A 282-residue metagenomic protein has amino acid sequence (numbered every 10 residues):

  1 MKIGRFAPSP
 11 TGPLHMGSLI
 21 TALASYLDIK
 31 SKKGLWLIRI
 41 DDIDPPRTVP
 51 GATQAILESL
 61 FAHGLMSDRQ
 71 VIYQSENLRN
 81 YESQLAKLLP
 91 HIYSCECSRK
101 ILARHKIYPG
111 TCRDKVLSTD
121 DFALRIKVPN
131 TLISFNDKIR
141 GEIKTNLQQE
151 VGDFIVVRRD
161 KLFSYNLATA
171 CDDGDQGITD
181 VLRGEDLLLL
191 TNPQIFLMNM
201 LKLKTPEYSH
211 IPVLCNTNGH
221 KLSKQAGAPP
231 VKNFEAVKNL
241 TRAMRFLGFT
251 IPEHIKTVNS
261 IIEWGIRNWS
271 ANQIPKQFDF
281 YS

Functional and structural regions predicted by a protein language model:
M1-I107, D186, L190-L203: N-terminal Rossmann-like or analogous alpha/beta NTP/dinucleotide-binding catalytic cores that position adenine
M1-T11, H63, D121, T131 (+1 more regions): Non-catalytic terminal extensions that flank enzyme cores
H15, P45, N77-S83, N166-C171 (+2 more regions): Noncatalytic linker/hinge segments flanking ATPase motor cores
A22, Y26, W36, I43 (+8 more regions): Bulky hydrophobic/aromatic packing residues
V49-E150, V258-G265, W269-S282: Active-site neighborhoods of enzyme catalytic cores
A86-L89, G174, R245: Alpha-helix boundary recognition
R99-N233, I251: Active-site cores that bind ATP or allylic diphosphates and position pyrophosphate for catalysis
